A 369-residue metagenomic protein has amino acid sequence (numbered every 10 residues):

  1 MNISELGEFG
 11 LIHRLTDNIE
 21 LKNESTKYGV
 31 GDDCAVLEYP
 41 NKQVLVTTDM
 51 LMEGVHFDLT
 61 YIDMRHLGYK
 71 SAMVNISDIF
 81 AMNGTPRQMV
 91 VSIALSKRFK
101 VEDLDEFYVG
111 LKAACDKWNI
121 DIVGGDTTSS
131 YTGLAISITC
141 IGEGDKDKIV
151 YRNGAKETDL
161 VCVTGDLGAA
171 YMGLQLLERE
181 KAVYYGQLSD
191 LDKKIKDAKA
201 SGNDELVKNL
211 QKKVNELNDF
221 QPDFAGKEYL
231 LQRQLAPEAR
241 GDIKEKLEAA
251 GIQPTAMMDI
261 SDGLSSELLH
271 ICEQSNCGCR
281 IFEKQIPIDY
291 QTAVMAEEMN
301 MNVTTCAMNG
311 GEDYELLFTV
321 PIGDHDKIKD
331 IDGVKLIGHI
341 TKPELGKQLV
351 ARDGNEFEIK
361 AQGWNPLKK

Functional and structural regions predicted by a protein language model:
M1-K369: Helix-biased detector of long, well-ordered alpha-helical tracts
